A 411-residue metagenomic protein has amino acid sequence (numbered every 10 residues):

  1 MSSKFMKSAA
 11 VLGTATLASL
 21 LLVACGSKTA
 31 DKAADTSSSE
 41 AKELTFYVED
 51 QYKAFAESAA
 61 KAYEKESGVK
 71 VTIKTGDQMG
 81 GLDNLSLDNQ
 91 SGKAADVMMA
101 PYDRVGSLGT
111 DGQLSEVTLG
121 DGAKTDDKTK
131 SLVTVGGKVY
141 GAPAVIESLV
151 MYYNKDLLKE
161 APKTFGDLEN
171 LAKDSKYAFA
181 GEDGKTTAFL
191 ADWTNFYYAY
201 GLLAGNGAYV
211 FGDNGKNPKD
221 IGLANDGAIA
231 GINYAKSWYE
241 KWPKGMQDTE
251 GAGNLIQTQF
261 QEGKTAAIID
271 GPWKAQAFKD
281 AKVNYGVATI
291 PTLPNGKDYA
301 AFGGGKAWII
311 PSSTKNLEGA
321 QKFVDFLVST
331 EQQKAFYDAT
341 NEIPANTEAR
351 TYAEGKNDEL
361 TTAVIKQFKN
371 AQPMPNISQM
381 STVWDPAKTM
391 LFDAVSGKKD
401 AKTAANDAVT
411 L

Functional and structural regions predicted by a protein language model:
S2-S19, G26-R104, P294-G296, G319 (+1 more regions): Conserved N-terminal structural module of periplasmic/extracytoplasmic solute-binding proteins
E66, E240, K279-N341: Extracytoplasmic/periplasmic substrate-recognition and gating elements
D88, A95-D96, G122-D156, A180 (+3 more regions): A structural signal for short loop-to-beta-strand junctions that line the ligand-binding cleft of periplasmic/secreted
P101-L149, E160, F165-L171, A180-G184 (+2 more regions): Hinge/lid segment of periplasmic solute-binding proteins
L132-V133, A288, Y337-D385: Long, aromatic- and glycine/proline-rich binding clefts that accommodate carbohydrate-like moieties
Y140-A144, L149, E169-I221, T265: Extracytoplasmic/periplasmic solute-binding protein
P218-T249: Glycine-centered hinge/linker elements that transmit conformational signals in sensory and ligand-binding systems
K366-L411: Conserved C-terminal helix/tail region of periplasmic/extracytoplasmic solute-binding proteins
